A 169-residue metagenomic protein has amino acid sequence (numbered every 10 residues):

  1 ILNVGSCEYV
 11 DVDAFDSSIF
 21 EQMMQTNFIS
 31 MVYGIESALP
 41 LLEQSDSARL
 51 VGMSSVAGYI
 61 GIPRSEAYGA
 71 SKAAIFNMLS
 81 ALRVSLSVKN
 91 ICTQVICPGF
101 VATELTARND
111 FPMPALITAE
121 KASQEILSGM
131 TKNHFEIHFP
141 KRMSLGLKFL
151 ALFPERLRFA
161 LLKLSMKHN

Functional and structural regions predicted by a protein language model:
N3-E8: Conserved NAD(P)H cofactor-binding loop of Rossmann-fold oxidoreductase domains
D11-Q22: Substrate-binding pocket helix/loop in short-chain dehydrogenase/reductase
D13, I60-E66: Active-site loop immediately N-terminal to the catalytic Tyr-X3-Lys motif of short-chain dehydrogenase/reductase
I35, S71: Active-site helix of classical SDR
S55: Residue(s) in the substrate-gating loop at a strand-loop-helix junction that position the organic substrate next
I60, A81-C92: Active-site-adjacent segment of SDR/Rossmann-fold oxidoreductases
V95, F111-G146: C-terminal helical subdomain
